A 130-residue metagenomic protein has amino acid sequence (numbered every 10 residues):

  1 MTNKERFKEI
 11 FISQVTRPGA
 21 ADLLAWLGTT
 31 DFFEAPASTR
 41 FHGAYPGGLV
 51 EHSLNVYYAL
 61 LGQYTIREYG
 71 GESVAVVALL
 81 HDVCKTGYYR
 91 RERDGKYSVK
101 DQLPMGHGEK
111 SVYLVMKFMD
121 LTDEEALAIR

Functional and structural regions predicted by a protein language model:
M1-R130: Metal-dependent phosphohydrolase cores
